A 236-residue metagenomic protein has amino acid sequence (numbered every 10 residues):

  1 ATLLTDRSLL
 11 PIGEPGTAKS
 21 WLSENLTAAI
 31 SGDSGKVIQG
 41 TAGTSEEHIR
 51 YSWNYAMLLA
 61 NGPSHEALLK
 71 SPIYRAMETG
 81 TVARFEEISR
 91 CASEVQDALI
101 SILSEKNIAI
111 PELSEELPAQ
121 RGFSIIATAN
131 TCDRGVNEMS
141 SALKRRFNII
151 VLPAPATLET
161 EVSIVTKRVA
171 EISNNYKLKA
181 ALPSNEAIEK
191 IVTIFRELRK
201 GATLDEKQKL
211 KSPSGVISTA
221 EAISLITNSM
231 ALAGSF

Functional and structural regions predicted by a protein language model:
A1, A233-F236: Short, intrinsically disordered, charge-balanced linker/junction segments flanking boundaries in proteins
A1-L178, L182: AAA+ P-loop NTPase catalytic core and its hallmark functional loops
V162, V169-G234: Conserved AAA+ ATPase small/helical "lid" subdomain
